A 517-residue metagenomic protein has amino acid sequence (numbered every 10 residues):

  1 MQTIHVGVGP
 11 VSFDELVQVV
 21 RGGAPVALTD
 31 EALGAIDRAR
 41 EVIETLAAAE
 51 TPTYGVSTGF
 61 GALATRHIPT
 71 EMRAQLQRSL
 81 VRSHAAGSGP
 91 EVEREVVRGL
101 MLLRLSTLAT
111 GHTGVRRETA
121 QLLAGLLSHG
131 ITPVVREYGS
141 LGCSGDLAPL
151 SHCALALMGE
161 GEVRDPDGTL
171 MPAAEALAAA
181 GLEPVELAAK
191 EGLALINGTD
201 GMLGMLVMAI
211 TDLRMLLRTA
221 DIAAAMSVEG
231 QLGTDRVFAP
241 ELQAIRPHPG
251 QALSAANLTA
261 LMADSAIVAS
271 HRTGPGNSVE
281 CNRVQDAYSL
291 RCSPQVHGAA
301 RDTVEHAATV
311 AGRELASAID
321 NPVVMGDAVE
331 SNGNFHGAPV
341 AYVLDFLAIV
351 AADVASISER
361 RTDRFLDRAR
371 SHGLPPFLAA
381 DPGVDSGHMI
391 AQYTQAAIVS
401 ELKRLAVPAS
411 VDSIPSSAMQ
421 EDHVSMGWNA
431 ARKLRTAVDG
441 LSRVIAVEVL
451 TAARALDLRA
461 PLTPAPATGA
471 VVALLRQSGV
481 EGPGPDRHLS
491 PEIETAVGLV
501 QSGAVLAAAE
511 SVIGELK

Functional and structural regions predicted by a protein language model:
M1-A35, A39-A47, R73, A156-K517: C-terminal auxiliary extensions adjacent to catalytic cores
M1-E50, Q77-V135, V228, Q243: Glycine-rich, flexible loop motifs
A48, P52-Y54, T132-Y138, E330 (+1 more regions): Exposed boundary/loop context
Y54-I68, M72-L76, S83-S106, R136-M158 (+2 more regions): FAD-binding core of FAD-dependent oxidoreductases, characterized by glycine-rich FAD pyrophosphate-binding loops
H112, L141-C143, G383: Conserved, non-catalytic sequence blocks in retroelement Pol enzymes and Pol-derived host proteins
A120, A124, S144-L150, L217 (+3 more regions): Hydrophobic, well-ordered secondary-structure segments
V134-L141, F238-A239, M325: Short, surface-exposed recognition loops or helix-turn segments adjacent to catalytic cores
